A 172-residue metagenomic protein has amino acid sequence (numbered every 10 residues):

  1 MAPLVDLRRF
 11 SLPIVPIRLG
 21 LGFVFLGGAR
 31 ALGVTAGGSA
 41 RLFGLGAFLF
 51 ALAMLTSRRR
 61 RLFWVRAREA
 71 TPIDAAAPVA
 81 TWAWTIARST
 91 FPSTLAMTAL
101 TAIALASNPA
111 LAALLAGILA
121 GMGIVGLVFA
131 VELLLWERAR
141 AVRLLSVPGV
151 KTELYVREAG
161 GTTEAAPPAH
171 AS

Functional and structural regions predicted by a protein language model:
M1-A40, F50: N-terminal signal-anchor transmembrane alpha-helix
M1-P13, R66-V79: Cytosolic juxtamembrane N-terminal segments of multi-pass membrane proteins
S11-G22, W82-A96: Select subsegments of transmembrane alpha-helices in polytopic membrane proteins, especially boundary-proximal
L26-G33, G37, T90-M122: Alpha-helical transmembrane segments and their membrane-interface junctions in multi-pass membrane proteins
A29-L62, L127: Hydrophobic alpha-helical membrane-embedded segments
L49-F50, A112-W136: Alpha-helical membrane-embedded segments
A51-T71, L134-R138: Membrane-water interface of transmembrane alpha-helices
A77-S89, R143-S172: Cytosolic juxtamembrane regulatory segments of multi-pass membrane proteins
